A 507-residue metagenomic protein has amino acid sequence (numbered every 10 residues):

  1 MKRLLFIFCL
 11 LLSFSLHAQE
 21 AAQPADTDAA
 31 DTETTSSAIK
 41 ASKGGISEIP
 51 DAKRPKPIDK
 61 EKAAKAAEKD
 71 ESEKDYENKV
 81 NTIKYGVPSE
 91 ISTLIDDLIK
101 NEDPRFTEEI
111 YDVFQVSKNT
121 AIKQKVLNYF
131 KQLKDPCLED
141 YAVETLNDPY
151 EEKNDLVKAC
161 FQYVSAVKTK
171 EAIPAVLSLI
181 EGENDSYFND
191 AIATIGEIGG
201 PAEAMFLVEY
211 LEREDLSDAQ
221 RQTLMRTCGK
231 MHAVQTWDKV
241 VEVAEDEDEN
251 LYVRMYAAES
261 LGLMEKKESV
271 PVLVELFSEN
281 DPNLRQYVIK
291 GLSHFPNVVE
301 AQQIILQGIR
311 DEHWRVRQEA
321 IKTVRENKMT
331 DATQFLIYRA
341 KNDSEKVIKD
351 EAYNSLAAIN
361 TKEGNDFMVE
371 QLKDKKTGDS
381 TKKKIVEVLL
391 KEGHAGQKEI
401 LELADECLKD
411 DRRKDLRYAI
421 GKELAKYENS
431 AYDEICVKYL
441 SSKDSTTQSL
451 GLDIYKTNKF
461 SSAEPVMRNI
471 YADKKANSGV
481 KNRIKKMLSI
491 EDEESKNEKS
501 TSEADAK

Functional and structural regions predicted by a protein language model:
M1-Q19: Sec-dependent N-terminal signal peptides
Q19-D112, K118-Q124, Q132: N-terminal leader/linker segments that initiate helical-solenoid repeat arrays
K69-N81, D103-Q115, D135-N147, T169-E181 (+11 more regions): Amphipathic alpha-helical scaffolding segments comprising HEAT/armadillo-like alpha-solenoid repeats
P88-S89, P104, N119-A121, P136 (+16 more regions): Alpha-helix N-cap/helix-start positions at coil->helix boundaries
S260, P282-S293, A301-N327, D331-L440: Eukaryotic tandem repeat interaction scaffolds
Y471-E498, D505: Eukaryotic acidic, Ser/Thr-rich intrinsically disordered low-complexity regions
